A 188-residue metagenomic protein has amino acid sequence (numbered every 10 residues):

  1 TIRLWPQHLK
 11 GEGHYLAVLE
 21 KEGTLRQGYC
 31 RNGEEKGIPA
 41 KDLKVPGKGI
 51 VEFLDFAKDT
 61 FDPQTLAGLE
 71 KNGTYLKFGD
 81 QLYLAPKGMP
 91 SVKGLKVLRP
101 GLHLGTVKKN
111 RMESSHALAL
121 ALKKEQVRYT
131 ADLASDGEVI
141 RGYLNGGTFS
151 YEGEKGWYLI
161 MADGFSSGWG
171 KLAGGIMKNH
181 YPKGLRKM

Functional and structural regions predicted by a protein language model:
T1-G11, E20-T24: A C-terminal cap/extension of S-adenosyl-L-methionine-dependent methyltransferases that defines the acceptor-substrate
H14, E22-M188: Polybasic, low-complexity RNA-engagement segments
